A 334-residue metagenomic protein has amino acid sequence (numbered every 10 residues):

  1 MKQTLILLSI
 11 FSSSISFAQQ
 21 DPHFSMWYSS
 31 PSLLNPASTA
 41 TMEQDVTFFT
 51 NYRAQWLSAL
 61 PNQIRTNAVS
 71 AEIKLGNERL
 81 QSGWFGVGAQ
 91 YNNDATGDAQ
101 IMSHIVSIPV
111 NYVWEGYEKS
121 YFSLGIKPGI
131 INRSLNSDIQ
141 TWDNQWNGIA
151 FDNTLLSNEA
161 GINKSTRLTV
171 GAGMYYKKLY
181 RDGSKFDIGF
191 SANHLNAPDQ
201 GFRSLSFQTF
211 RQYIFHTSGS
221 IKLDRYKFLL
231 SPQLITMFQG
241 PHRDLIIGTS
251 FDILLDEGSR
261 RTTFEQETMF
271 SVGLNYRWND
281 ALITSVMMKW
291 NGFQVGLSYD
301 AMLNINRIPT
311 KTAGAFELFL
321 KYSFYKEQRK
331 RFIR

Functional and structural regions predicted by a protein language model:
M1-T4, Y117: Positively charged n-region of N-terminal signal peptides that target proteins for export
Q3-S13: Sec-dependent N-terminal signal peptides
Q19-R334: Subset of outer-membrane beta-barrel
